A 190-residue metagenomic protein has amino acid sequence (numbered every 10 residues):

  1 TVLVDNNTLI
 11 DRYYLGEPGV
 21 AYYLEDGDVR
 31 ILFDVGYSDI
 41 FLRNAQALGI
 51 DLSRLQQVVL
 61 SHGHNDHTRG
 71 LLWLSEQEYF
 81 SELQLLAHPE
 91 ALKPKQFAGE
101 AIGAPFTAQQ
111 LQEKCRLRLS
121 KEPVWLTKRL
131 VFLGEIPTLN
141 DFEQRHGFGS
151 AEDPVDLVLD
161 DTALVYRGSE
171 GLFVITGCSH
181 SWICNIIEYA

Functional and structural regions predicted by a protein language model:
T1, V59, L86, R118 (+1 more regions): Hydrophobic/aromatic beta-strand patches that form the interior of the parallel beta-sheet core in alpha/beta enzyme
T1-L48, L157, D161-T176: Conserved beta-strand hairpin/beta-sheet module of binuclear metal-dependent hydrolase folds, prominently
D5-N7, V35-S38, G63, P89-A91 (+3 more regions): Active-site metal-binding loops of divalent metal-dependent hydrolases
I10, I40, N65-T68, L92-P94 (+2 more regions): Active-site environment of divalent metal-dependent phosphoester hydrolases
G27-V29, L55, S81-E82, T127-K128 (+1 more regions): Short coil/turn connectors at secondary-structure junctions
I40-A87: Active-site metal-binding motif and surrounding structural segment of the metallo-beta-lactamase
G63-H67, L159-A190: Cap/insert and terminal regions of metallo-dependent hydrolase folds
E90-T162: Metallo-beta-lactamase
